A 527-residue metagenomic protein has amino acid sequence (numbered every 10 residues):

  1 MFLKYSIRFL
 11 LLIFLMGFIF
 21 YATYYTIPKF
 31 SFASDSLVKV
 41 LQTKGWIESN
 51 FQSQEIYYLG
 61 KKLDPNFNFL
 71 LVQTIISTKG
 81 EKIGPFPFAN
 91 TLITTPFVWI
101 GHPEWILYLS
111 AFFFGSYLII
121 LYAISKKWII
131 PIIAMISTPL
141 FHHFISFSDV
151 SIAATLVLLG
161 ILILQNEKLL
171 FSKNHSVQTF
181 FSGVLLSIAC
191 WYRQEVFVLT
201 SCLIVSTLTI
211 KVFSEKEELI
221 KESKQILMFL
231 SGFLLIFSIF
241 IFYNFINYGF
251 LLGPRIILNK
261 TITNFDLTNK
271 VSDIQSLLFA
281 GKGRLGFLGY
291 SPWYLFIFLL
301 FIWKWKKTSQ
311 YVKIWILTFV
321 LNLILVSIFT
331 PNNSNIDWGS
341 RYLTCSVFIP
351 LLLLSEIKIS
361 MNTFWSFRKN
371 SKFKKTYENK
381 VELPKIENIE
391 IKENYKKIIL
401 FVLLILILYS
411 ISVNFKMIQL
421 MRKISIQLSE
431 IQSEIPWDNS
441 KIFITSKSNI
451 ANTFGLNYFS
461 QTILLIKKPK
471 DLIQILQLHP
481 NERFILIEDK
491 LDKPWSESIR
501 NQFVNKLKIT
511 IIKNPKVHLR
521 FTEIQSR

Functional and structural regions predicted by a protein language model:
M1-L15, S176-V184, I204, I226-L234 (+3 more regions): Signature aromatic-anchored transmembrane alpha helix within multi-pass, membrane-resident enzymes that catalyze glycan
K44-N90, T94-V98, L258-T268, T330: Interfacial juxtamembrane loops and adjacent helix segments that form the catalytic/substrate-binding surfaces
E104-W128, A154, L158-L162, F301-W303: Transmembrane-helix motifs of polytopic, lipid-linked glycan transferases
F112-Y122, L208, F287-V320: Hydrophobic, aromatic-rich transmembrane alpha-helices and their immediate juxtamembrane boundary segments
H142-A153, Y192: Short acidic/glycine- and proline-prone juxtamembrane loop motifs at membrane-interface regions of multi-pass membrane
V150-I152, V198, G289-F296, S334-N362 (+2 more regions): Hydrophobic/aromatic-rich transmembrane helices and adjacent perimembrane loops
K224-L299, F319-V326, Y409, V413: Membrane-lumen/periplasm interface segments of specific transmembrane helices in polyprenyl phosphate-linked
K397-T462, K468-P469: Membrane-embedded, lumen/periplasm-facing catalytic core of multi-pass transferases that use lipid-linked donors
